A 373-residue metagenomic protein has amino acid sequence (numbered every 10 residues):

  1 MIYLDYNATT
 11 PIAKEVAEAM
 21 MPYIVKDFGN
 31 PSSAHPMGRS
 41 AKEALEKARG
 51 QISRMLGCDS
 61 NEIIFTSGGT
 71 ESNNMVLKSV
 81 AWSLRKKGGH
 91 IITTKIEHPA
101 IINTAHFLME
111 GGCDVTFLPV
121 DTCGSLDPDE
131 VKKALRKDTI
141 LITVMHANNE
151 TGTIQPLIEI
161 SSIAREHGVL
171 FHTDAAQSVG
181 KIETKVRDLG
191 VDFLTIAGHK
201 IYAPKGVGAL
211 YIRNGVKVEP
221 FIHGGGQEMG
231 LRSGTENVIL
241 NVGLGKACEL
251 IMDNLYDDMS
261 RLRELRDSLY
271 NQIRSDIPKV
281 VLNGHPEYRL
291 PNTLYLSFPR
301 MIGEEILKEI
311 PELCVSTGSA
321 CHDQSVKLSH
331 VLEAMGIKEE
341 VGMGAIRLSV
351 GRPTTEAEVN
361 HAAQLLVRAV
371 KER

Functional and structural regions predicted by a protein language model:
M1-R373: Pyridoxal 5′-phosphate
